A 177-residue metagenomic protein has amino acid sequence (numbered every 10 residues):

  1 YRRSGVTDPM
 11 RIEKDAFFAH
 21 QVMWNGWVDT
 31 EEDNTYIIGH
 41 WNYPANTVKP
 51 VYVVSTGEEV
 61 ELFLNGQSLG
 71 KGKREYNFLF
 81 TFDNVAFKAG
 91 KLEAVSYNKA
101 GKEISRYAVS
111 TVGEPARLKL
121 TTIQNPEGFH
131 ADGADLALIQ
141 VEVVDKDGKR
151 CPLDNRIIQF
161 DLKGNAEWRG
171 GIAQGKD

Functional and structural regions predicted by a protein language model:
Y1-K73, F80-E103: Extended substrate-binding grooves/exosites of carbohydrate-active enzymes
W41-T47, P126-A137: Short, solvent-exposed loop/linker segments at the N-terminal edge of repeated beta-sheet extracellular domains
V53-V54, V95-S96, A134-P152: Beta-strand-rich structural segments
N65-E75, R169-D177: Solvent-exposed serine/threonine-rich low-complexity stretches and specific carbohydrate-binding patches
F87-K91, A134-L136, N155: Extracellular Ig-like/FN3 beta-sandwich strand-entry sites
A100-G113: Edge beta-strands of extracellular beta-sandwich domains
V112-D132: Low-complexity, acidic Ser/Thr/Pro/Gly-rich terminal tails and inter-domain linkers that flank the onset of structured
R117-L120, F160-D177: Short aromatic-acidic-glycine turn motif
